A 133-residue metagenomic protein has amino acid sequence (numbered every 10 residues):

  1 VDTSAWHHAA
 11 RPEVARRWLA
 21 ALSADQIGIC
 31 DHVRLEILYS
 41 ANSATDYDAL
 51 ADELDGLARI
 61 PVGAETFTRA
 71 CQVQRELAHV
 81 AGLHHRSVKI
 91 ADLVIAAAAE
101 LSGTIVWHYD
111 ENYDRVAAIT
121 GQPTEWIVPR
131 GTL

Functional and structural regions predicted by a protein language model:
V1-D2, C30, S87-K89, E125-L133: Histidine- and aromatic-rich ligand-binding microenvironments
V1-I29, V33, L38-D52: Short, well-structured N-terminal submotif of metal-dependent ribonuclease cores
A5, V33, T66, V94-I95 (+1 more regions): Alpha-helix capping/helix-boundary segments
R16, R59-Y109: Active-site neighborhoods of divalent-metal-dependent phosphate/nucleic-acid chemistry enzymes
Q26, A58, P123-E125: Conserved beta-strand segments of alpha/beta enzyme cores
E36-I37, R69, R115-V116: Phosphate- and divalent-cation-binding pockets in alpha/beta enzyme and binding domains that engage nucleotide-derived
A44-D48, A78, P123-I127: Short, hinge-like loop/turn segments at secondary-structure boundaries
A96-L133: Acidic, PIN/NYN-like endoribonuclease modules and their adjacent C-terminal/linker elements
